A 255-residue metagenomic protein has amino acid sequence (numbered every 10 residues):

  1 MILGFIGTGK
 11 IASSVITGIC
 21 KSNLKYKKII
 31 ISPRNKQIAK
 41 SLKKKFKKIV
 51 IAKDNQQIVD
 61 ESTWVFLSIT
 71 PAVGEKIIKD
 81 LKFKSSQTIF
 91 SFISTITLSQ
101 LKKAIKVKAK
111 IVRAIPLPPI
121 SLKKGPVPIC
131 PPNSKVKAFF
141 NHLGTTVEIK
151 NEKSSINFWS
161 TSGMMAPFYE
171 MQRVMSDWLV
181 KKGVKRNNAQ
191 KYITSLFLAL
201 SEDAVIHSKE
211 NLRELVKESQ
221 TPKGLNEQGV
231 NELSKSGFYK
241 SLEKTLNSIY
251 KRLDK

Functional and structural regions predicted by a protein language model:
M1-K53, Q57, D177-K181: NAD(P)+-binding Rossmann beta1-loop-alpha1 motif at the extreme N-terminus of oxidoreductases
G4, N23, K82-F83, A104-I105 (+3 more regions): Solvent-exposed alpha-helices and their adjacent loops that cap or buttress functional pockets in soluble metabolic
A12, A39, S62, G74 (+8 more regions): A general structural signal for well-ordered alpha-helical segments in protein cores
V15, I30, K36-I38, K45-I129 (+1 more regions): Rossmann-like NAD(P)(H) cofactor-binding subdomain of soluble oxidoreductases
I29, A39, I58, G74 (+2 more regions): Small-residue helix-packing motif on alpha-helices
A39-K40, I120-K124, I156-F158, Q228: A short acidic, helix-capping loop that chelates divalent metal ions and anchors anionic groups
Q100-K110, G125-W159, G163-H207, S248 (+1 more regions): Internal alpha-helical scaffold of NAD(P)-dependent oxidoreductase catalytic cores
T194, L198-K255: NAD(P)-dependent Rossmann-like dehydrogenase/reductase catalytic/cofactor-binding core
